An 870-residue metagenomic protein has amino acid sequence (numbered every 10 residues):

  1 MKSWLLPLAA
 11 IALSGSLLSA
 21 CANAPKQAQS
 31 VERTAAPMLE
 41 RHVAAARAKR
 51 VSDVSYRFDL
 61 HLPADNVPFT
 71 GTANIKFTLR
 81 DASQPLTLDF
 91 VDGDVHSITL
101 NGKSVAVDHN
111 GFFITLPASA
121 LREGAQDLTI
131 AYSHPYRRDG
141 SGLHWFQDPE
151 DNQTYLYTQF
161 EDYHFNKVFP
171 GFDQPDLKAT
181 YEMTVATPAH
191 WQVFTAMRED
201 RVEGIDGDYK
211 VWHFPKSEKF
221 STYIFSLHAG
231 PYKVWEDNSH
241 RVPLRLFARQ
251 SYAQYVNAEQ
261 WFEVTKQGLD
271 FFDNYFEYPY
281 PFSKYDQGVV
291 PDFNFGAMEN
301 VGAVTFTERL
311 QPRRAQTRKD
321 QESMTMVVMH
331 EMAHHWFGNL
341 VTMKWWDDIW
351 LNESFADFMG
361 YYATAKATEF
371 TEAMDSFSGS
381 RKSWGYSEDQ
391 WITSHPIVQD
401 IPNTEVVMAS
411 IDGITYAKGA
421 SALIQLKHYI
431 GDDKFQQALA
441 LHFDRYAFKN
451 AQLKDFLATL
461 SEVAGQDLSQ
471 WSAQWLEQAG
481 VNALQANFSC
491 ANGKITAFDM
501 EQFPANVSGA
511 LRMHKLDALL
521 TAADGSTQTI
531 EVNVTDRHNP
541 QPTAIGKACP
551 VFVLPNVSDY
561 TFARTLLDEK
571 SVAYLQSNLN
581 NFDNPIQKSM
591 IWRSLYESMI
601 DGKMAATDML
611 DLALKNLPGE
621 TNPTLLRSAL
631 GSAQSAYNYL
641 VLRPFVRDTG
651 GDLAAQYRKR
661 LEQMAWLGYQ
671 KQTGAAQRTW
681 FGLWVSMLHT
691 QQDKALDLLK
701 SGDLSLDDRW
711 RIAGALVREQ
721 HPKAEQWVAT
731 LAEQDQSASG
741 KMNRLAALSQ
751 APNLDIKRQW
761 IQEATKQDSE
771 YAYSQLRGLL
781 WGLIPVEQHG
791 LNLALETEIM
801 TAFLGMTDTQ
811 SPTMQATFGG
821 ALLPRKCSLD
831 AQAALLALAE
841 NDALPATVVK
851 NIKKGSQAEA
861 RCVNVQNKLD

Functional and structural regions predicted by a protein language model:
K2-A22: Gram-negative bacterial Sec-dependent N-terminal signal peptides
C21-T70, E150-Y155, P175, L468-A473: N-terminal, polar/Ser/Thr-rich
A24-A28, A35, F214, R245-G509 (+5 more regions): Hydrophobic alpha-helical and helix-loop surface patches within well-folded domains that function as non-catalytic
A44-A48, R122, A131-Y181, G230-N238 (+2 more regions): Glycine/proline-rich low-complexity spacer/linker segments in large multi-domain proteins
F69-F90: Ligand-binding face of N-terminal immunoglobulin V-set domains in extracellular IgSF glycoproteins
G71, E161-Y163, P170-M329, F358-Y361 (+4 more regions): Hydrophobic helix-coil surface modules that form long, contiguous segments used for peptide/substrate interaction
F90-P149, D206-D208, H538-A548: A surface-exposed beta-strand-loop module
T184-T187, Q192, A248-Q250, A333 (+3 more regions): Non-catalytic accessory/interaction domains
